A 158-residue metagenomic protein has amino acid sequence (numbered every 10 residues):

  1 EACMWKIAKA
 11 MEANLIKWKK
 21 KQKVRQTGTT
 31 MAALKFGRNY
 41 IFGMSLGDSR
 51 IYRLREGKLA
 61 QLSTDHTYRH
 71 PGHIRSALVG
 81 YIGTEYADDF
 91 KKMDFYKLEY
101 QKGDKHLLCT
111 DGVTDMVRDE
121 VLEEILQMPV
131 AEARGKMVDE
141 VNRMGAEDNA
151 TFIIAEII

Functional and structural regions predicted by a protein language model:
E1-I158: PP2C/PPM-type serine/threonine phosphatase catalytic domain
